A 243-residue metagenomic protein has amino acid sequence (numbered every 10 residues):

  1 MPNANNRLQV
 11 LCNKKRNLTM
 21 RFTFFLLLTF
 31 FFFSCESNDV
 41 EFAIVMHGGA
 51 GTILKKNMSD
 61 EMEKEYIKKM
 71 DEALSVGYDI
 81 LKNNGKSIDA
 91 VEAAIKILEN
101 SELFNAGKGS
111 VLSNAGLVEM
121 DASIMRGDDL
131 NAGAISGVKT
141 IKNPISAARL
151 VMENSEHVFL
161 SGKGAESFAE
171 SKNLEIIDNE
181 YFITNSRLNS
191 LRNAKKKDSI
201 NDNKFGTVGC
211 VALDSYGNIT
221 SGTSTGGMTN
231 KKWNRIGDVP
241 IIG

Functional and structural regions predicted by a protein language model:
M1-V40: Bacterial Sec-dependent N-terminal signal peptides
S37-G243: Alpha/propeptide regions of enzymes that mature by internal proteolysis
